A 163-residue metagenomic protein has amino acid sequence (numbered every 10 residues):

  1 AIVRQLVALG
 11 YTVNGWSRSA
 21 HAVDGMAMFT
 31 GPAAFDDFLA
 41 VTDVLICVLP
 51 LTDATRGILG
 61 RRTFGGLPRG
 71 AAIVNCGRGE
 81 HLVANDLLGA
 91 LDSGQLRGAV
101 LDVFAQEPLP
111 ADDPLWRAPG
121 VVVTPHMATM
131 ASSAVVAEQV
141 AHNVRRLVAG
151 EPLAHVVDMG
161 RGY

Functional and structural regions predicted by a protein language model:
A1-I2, T12: Internal, well-ordered alpha-helical segments in soluble enzyme and binding-protein domains
I2, L6, L67: Aromatic pocket-lining residues of Rossmann-like dinucleotide-binding sites
Q5, L9, V41, N143 (+1 more regions): Short alpha-helical functional segments enriched in proximate histidine and acidic residues
V7-G25: NAD(P)-binding Rossmann-fold cofactor-contacting core
T12, A27, R97-G98, G120-V122: Conserved beta-strand segments of alpha/beta enzyme cores
S19-P114: Rossmann-like adenosine-cofactor binding region
A22, E107-Y163: C-terminal helix-to-coil terminal segments
